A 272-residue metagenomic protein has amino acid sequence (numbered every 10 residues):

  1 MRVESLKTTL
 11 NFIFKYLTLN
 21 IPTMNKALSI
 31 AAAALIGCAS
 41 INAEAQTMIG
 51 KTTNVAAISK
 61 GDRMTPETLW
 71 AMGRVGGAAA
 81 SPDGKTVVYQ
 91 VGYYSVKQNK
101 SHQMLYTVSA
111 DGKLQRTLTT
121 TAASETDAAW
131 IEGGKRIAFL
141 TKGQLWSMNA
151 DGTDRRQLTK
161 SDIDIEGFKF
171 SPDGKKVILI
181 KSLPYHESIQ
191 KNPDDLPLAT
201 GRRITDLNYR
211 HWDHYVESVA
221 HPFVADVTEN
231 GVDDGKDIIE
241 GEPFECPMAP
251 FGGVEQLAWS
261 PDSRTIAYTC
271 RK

Functional and structural regions predicted by a protein language model:
N25-A33: Sec-dependent signal peptide recognition, specifically the positively charged N-region followed immediately by
A43-A45: Boundary at the C-terminal end of the N-terminal hydrophobic targeting segment
T47-T52, H102-Q103, L179-N230, K236-E240 (+1 more regions): Predominantly five- to eight-bladed beta-propeller fold
I49-R74, K100, T107-S124, I131 (+3 more regions): Multi-bladed beta-propeller domains
E67-Q103: Beta-strand-rich domains and repeat architectures in extracellular enzymes and scaffolds, especially beta-propellers
M72-V87, T120-A138, R155, D162-I180 (+2 more regions): Conserved beta-propeller blade repeats
